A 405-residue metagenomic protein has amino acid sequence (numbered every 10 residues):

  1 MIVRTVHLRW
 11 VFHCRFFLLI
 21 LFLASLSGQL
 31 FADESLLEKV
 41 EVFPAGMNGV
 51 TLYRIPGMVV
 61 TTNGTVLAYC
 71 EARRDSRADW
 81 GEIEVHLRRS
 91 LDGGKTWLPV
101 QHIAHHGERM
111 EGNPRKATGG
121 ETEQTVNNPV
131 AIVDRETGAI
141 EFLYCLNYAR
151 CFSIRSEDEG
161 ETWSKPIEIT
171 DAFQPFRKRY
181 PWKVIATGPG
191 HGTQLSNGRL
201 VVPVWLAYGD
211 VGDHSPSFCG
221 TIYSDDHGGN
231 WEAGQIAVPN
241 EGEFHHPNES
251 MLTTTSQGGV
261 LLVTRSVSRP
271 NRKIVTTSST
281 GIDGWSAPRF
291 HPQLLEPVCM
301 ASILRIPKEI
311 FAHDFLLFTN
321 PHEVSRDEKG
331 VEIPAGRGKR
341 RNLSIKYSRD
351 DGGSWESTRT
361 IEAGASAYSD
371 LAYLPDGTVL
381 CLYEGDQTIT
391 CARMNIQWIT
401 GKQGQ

Functional and structural regions predicted by a protein language model:
M1-H13: N-terminal secretory signal peptides that target proteins for export/translocation
V6-R9, A24, V324: Intrinsically disordered and other compositionally biased segments
C14-L26: Bacterial N-terminal signal peptides
Q29-F31: Sec/Tat signal peptide C-region and signal peptidase I cleavage site
D33-Q405: Asp-box/BNR beta-propeller blade signature and adjacent active/binding-site loops in extracellular glycan-interacting
